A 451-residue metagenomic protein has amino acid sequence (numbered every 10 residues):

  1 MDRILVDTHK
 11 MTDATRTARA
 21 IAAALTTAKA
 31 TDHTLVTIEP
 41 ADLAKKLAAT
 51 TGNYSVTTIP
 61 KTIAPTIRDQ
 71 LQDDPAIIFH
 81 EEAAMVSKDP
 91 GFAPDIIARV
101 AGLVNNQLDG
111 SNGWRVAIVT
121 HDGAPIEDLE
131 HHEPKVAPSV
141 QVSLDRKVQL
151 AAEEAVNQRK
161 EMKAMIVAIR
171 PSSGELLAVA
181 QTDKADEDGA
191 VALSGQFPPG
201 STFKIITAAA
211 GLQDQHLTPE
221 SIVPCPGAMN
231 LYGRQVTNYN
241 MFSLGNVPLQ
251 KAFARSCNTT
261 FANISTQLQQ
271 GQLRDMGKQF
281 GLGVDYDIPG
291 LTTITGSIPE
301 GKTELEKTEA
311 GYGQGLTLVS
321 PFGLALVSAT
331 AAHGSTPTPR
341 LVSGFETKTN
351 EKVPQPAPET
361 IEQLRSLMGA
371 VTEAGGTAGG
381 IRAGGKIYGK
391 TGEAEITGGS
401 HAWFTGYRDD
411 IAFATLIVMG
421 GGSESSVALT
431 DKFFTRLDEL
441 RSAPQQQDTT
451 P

Functional and structural regions predicted by a protein language model:
D2-A137, V142, T430-K432: Small/polar-residue-rich segments within soluble enzyme cores
T8-K10, V418-G421: A generic structural motif
A14, L324, G422-D431: Short, charged, low-complexity patches
L103-A117, R159, K163, A168-P171 (+2 more regions): Carboxylate/His-rich catalytic cores and anion/metal-binding grooves
E130-H132, Q141-R170, S265, Q272: Beta-lactamase-like hydrolase cores
A164-G195, A210, D214-M419, P451: Beta-lactam-recognizing serine transpeptidase/beta-lactamase-like catalytic domain environment
S194-F203: Gly/Ser-rich catalytic serine loop of serine hydrolases
K348, K352, L429-P451: Short, gly/Ser/Thr-rich active-site loops of penicillin-recognizing serine hydrolases
